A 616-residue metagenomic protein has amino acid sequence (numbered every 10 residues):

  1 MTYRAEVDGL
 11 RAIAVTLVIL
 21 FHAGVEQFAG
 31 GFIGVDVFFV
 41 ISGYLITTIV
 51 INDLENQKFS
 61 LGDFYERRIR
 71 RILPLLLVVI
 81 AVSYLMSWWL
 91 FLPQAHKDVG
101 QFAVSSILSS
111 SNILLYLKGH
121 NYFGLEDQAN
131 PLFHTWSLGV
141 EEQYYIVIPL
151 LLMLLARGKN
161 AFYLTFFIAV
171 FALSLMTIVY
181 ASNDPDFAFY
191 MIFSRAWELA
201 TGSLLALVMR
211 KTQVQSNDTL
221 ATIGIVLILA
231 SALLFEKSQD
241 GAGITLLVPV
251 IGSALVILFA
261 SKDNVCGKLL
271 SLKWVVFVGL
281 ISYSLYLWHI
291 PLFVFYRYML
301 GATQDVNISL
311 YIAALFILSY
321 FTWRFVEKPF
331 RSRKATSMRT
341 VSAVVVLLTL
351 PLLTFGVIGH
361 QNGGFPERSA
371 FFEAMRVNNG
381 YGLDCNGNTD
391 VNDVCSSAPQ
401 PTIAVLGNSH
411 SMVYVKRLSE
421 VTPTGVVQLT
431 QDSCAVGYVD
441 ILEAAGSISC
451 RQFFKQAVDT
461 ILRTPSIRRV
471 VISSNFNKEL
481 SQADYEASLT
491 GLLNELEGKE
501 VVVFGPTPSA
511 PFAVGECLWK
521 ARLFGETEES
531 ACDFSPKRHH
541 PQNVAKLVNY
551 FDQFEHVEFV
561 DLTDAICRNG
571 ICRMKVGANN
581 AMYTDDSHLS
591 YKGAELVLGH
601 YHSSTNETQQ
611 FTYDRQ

Functional and structural regions predicted by a protein language model:
M1-A335, T349-P351, Y613-R615: Membrane-interface helix/loop caps of multi-pass membrane proteins
K237, M299-Y320, R324, K328-Q616: Extracellular/periplasmic envelope-modification machinery, especially enzymes that add or remove acyl/ester groups on
